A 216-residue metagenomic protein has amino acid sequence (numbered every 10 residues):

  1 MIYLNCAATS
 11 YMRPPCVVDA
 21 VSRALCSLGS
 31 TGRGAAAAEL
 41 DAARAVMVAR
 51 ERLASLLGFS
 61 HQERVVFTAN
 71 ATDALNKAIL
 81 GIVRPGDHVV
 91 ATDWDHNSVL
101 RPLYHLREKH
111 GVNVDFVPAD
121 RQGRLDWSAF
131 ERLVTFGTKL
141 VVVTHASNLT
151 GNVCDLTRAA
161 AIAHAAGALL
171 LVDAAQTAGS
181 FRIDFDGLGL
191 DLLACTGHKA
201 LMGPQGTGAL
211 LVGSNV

Functional and structural regions predicted by a protein language model:
M1-V216: Pyridoxal 5′-phosphate
